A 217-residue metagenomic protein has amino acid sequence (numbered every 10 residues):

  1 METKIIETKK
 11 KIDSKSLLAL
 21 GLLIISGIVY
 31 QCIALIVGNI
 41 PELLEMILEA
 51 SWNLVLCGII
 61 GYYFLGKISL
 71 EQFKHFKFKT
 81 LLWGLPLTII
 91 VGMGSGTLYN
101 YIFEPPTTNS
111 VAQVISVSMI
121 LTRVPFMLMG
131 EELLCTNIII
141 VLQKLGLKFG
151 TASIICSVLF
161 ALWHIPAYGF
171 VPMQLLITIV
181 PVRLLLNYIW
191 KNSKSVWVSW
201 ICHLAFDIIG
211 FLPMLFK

Functional and structural regions predicted by a protein language model:
M1-K11: Short, Lys/Arg-rich, polar N-terminal cytosolic tail immediately upstream of the first transmembrane signal-anchor
K10-D13, A19-I24, I102-T108, F149-I155 (+1 more regions): Short acidic/polar alpha-helix capping motifs at helix-coil junctions
K11, K15, A19, Q72 (+4 more regions): A generic helix-loop boundary/linker signal
K11-L65: Alpha-helical transmembrane segments in multi-pass membrane proteins
D13-Q31, G84-G92, S153-L159: Alpha-helical transmembrane segments
Y30-A34, C57-L65, V91, S95-N100 (+3 more regions): Structural signal for membrane-spanning alpha-helices in multi-pass inner-membrane proteins, emphasizing helix cores
V37-L48, I68-I140, K144-L145: Juxtamembrane helix-loop-helix connectors linking adjacent transmembrane helices in multi-pass membrane enzymes
Q113, V117-K217: Transmembrane helix-loop-helix hairpins at the membrane interface of multi-pass integral membrane proteins
